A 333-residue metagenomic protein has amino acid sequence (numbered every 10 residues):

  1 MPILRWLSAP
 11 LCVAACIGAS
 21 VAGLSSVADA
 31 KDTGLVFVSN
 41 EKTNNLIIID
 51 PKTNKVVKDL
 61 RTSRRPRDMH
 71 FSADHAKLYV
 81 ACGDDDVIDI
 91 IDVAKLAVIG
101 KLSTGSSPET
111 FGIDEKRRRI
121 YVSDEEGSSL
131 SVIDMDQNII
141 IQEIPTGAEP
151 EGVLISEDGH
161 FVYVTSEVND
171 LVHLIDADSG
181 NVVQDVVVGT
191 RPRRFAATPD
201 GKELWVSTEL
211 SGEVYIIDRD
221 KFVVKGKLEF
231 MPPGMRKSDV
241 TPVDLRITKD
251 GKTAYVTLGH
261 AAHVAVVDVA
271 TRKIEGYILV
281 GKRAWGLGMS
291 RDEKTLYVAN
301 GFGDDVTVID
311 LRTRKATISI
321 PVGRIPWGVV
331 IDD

Functional and structural regions predicted by a protein language model:
M1-R5: N-terminal secretory signal peptides that target proteins for export/translocation
P10-D333: Predominantly soluble domains enriched in secretory-pathway, periplasmic, or organellar proteins
